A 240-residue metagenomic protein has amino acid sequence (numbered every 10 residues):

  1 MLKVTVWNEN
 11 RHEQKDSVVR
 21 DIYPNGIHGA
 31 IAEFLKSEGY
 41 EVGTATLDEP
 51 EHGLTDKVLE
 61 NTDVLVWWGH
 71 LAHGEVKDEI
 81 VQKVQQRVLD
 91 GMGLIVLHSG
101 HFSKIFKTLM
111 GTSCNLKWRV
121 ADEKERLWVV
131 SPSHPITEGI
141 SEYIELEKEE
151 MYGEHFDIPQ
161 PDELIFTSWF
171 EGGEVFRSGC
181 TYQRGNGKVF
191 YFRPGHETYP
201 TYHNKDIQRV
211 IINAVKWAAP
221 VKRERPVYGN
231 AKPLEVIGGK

Functional and structural regions predicted by a protein language model:
M1-Q14: Short beta-strand segments enriched in small/hydrophobic residues
E9, G69-H70, G195, A219: Cell-envelope and extracellular/periplasmic
H12-D16, E174, P200-T201: Short, solvent-exposed loop/turn elements at domain surfaces
R20-S103: Helical hinge/lid and interdomain linker segments adjacent to catalytic or ligand-binding clefts that mediate domain
A72-I140: A glycine-rich, often tryptophan-bearing local segment used as a flexible ligand/cofactor-contacting loop or short
L116-Y191, Y228-N230: Catalytic beta-strand/loop cores that center a nucleophilic Ser/Cys/Thr and support acyl-enzyme chemistry
V120, R184-K240: Extracellular ligand-binding/catalytic regions of CAZymes and related secreted enzymes and adhesion modules
